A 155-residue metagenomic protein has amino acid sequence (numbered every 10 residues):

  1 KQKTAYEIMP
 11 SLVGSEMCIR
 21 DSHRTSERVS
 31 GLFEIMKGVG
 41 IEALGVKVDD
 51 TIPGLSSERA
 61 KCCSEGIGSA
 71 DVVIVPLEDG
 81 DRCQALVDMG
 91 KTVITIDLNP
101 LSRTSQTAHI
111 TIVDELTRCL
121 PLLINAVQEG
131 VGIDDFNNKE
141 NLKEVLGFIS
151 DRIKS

Functional and structural regions predicted by a protein language model:
Q2-G14, I19: Single conserved hydrophobic/aromatic residue that forms the stacking wall/gate of nucleotide- or nucleobase-binding
G14, G68-S69: Alpha-helix C-terminal capping/helix-to-coil transition sites in glycosyltransferase folds
S15-E16, R20-R59: Long, charge-dense
S22-S26, P100-T104, R118-L120: Short gly/pro/ser/thr-enriched loop/turn and capping motifs at secondary-structure boundaries
L32, V39-I41, G54-R59, R82 (+4 more regions): Charge-biased, low-complexity intrinsically disordered regions
D49-G68, I74-D81: Active-site glycine-rich loop that binds ribose-phosphate moieties when present
G80-L101: A short, gly/pro- and small-residue-rich
T104-S155: C-terminal functional extensions of proteins
